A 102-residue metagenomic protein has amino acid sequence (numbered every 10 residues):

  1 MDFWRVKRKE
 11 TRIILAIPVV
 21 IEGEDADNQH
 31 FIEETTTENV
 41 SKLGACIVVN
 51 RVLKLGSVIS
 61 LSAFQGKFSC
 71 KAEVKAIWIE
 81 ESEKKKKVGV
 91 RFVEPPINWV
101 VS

Functional and structural regions predicted by a protein language model:
M1-S102: Structured alpha-helical
